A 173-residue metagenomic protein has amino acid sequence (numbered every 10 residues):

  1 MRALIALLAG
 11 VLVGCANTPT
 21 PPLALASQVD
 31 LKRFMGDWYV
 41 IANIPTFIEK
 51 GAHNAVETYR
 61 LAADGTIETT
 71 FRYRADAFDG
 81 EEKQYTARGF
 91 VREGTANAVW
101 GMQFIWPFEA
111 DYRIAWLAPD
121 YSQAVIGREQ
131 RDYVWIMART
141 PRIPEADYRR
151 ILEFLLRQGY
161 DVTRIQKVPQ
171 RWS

Functional and structural regions predicted by a protein language model:
A3-L12: Sec-dependent N-terminal signal peptides
C15-S173: A beta-rich soluble binding module of mature secreted/lumenal proteins
